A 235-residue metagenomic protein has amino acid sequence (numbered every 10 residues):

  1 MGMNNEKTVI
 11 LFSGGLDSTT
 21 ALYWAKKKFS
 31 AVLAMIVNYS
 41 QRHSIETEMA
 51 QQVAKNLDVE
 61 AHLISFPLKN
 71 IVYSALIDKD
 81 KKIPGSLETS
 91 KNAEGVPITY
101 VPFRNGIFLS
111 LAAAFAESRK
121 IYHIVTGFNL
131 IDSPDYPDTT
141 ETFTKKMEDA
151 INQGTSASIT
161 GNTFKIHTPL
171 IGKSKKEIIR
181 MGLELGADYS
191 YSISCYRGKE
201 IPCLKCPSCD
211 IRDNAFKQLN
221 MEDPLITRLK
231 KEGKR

Functional and structural regions predicted by a protein language model:
M1-E6, K231-R235: Short, Lys/Arg-enriched, disordered terminal segments
G2-L185: ATP-dependent adenylation/nucleotidyltransferase module used to activate substrates
F29, V37, L225, K231-R235: Iron-sulfur (Fe-S) cluster-binding modules
H123, S158, Y189, K217-N220: Secondary-structure transition/capping residues
E141-T142, A150, S208-C209, E232-R235: Alpha-helix boundary/capping detector
E184-L204: Immediate flanking context of iron-sulfur cluster ligation sites
I201-K230: Iron-sulfur (Fe-S) cluster-binding segments and ferredoxin-like electron-carrier domains, especially [2Fe-2S]
